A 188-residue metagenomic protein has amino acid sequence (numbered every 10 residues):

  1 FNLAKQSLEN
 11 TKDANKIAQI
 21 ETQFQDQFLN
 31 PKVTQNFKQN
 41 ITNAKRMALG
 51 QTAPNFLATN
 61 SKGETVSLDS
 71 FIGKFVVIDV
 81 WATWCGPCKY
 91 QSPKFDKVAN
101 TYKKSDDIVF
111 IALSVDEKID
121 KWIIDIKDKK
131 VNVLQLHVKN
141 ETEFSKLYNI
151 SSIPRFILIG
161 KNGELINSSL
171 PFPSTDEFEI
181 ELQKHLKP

Functional and structural regions predicted by a protein language model:
F1-V66: Oxidative protein folding and maturation machinery
T59, I123-N162: Short, internal strand/loop/helix patches that form the active-site neighborhood or redox-interaction surface
I72-G73, V80-K97: Conserved redox-active cysteine motifs that mediate thiol-disulfide chemistry, especially di-cysteine Cys-X(1-2)-Cys
I72-K74, S105, V131, I150: Active-site acidic short loop of glycosyltransferases
F75-V76, P154: Alpha/beta-hydrolase fold active-site loops
I78, I111-L113, I157: Conserved hydrophobic packing residues within short motifs/helices of P-loop NTPase cores of ABC-family ATPases
Y90-K129, N140-K146, I180: Structural microenvironment flanking redox-active thiols in thiol-disulfide oxidoreductases
K161-P188: Thiol-/selenol-based redox modules, centered on thioredoxin-like and closely related oxidoreductase domains
